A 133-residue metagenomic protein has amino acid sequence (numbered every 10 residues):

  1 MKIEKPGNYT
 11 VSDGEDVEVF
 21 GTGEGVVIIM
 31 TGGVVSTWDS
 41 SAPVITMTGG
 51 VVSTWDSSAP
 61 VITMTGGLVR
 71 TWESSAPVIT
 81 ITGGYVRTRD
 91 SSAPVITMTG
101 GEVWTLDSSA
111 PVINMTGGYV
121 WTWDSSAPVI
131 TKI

Functional and structural regions predicted by a protein language model:
M1-I133: Extended beta-solenoid/beta-helix repeat architectures
